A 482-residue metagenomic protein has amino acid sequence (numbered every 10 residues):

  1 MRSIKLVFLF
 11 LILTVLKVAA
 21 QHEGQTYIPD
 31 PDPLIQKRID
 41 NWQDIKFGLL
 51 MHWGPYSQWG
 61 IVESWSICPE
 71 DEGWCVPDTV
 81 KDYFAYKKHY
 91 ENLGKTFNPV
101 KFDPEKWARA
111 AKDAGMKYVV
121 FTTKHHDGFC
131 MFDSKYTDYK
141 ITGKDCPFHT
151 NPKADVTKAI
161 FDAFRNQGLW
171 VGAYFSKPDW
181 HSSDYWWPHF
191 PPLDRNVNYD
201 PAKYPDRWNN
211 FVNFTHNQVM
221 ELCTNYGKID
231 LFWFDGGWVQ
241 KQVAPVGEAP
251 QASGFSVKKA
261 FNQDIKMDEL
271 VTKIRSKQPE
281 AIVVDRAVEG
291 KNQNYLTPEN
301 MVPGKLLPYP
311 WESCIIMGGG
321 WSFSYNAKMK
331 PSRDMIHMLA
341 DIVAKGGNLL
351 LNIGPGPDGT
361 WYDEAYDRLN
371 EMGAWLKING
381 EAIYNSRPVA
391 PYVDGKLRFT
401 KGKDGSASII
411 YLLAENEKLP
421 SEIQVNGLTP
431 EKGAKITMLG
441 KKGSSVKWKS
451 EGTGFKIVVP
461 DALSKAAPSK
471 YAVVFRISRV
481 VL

Functional and structural regions predicted by a protein language model:
M1-E23: Bacterial Sec-dependent N-terminal signal peptides
Q21-L482: Mature catalytic domains of secreted/periplasmic carbohydrate-active enzymes
